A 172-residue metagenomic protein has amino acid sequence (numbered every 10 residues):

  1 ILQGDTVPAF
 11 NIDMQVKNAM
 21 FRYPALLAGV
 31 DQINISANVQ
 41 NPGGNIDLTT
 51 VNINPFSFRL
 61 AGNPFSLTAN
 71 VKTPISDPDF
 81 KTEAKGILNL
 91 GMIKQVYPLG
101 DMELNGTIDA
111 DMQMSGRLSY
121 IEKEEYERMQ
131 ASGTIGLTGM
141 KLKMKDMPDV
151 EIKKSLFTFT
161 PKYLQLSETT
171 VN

Functional and structural regions predicted by a protein language model:
I1-N52, F56, N63-L164: Membrane-proximal interfacial segments on either side of biological membranes
S57, S167-E168, N172: Repeat-solenoid scaffold signature
